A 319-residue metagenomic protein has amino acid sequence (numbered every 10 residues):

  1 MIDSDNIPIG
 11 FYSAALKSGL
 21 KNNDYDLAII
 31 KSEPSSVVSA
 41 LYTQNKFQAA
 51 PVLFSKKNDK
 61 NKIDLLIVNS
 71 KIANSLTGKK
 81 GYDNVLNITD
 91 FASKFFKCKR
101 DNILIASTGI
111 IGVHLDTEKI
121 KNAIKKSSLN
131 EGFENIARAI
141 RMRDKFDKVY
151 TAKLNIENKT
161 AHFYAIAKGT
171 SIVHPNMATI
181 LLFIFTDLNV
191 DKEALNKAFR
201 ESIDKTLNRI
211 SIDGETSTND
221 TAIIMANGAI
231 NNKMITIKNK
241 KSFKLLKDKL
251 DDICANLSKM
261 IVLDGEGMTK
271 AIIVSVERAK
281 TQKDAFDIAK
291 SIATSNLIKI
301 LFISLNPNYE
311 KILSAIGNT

Functional and structural regions predicted by a protein language model:
M1-D83, K94-T319: A structural signal for small-residue-enriched, beta-sheet-centric alpha/beta enzyme cores and oligomeric scaffold folds
T89: Generic structural marker for isolated residues within well-ordered, non-membrane alpha-helices of soluble domains
